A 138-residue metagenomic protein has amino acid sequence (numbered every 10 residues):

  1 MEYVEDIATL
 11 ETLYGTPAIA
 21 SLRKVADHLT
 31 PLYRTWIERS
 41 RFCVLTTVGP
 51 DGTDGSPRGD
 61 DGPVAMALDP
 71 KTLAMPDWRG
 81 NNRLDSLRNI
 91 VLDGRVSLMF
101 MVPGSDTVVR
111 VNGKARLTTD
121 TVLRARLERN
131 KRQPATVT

Functional and structural regions predicted by a protein language model:
M1-T138: Binding-site signature for planar aromatic cofactors or substrates
